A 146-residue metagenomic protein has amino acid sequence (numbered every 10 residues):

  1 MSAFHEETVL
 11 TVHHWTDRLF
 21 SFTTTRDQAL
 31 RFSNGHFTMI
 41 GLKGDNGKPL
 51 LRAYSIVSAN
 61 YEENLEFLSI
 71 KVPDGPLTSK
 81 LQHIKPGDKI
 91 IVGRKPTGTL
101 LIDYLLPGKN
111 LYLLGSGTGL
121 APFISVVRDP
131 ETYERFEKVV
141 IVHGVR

Functional and structural regions predicted by a protein language model:
S2-P86: Ferredoxin-reductase
P76-R146: FNR/FR-type flavoprotein reductase catalytic core
